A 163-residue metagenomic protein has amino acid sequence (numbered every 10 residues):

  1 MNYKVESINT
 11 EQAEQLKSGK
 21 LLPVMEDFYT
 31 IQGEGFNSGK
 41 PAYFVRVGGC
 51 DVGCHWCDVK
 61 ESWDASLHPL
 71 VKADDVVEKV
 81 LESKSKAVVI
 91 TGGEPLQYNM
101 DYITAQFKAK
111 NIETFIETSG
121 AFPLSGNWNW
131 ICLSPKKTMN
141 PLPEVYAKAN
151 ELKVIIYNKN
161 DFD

Functional and structural regions predicted by a protein language model:
M1-P69, E82-K84: N-terminal [4Fe-4S]-dependent radical SAM core
F28, V77-V80, T104: A generic alpha-helix structural signal
F44-R46, A87-V89, F115: Short, conserved beta-strand segments within well-ordered enzyme catalytic domains that often line or immediately flank
R46, G92, S134: Small/polar loops that bind or transfer phosphate-bearing groups
V59, T91, T114, T118: Ser/Thr-centric signal marking residues that sit in or immediately flank functional binding/regulatory motifs
H68-D75, N160: Short secondary-structure boundary/capping elements
D75-L96: Short Fe-S-cluster ligation motifs
S85, L96-D163: Conserved AdoMet/S-adenosylmethionine-binding subsite of the radical SAM
